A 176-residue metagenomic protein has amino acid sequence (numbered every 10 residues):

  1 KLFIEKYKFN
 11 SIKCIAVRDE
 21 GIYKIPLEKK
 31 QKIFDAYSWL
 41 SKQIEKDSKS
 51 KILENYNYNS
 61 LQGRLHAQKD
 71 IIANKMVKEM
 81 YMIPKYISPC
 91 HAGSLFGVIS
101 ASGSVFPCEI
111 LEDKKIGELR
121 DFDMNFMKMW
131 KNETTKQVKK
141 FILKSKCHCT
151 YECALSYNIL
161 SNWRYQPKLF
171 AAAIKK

Functional and structural regions predicted by a protein language model:
K1-A101, V105-F106, I110-D121, N162: Radical SAM enzyme [4Fe-4S]-AdoMet core and its adjacent flexible, acidic and glycine-rich loops/tails across
K85-I87, S104-K176: Flexible mid-to-C-terminal extensions adjoining Fe-S/redox cofactors in radical SAM and related proteins
